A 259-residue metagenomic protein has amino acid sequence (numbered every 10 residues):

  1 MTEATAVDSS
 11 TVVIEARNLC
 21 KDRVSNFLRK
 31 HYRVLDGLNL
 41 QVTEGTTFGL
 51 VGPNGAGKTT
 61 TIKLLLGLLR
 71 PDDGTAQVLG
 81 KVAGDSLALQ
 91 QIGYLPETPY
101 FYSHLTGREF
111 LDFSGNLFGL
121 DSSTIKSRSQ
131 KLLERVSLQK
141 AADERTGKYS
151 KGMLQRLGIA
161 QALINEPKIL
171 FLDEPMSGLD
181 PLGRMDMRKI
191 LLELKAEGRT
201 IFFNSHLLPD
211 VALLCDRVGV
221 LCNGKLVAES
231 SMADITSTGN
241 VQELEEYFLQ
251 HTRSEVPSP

Functional and structural regions predicted by a protein language model:
A6-V13, K21-G37: A short, flexible loop at the N-terminus of ABC-type nucleotide-binding domains that lies
L19, D112, N116, S123-A141: Conserved ABC ATPase "signature" region
G74-Q90: Conserved ABC transporter NBD signature motif
I164-K168: A short, proline-enriched helix->beta-strand linker immediately N-terminal to the Walker B motif in ABC-type P-loop
L170-E174: Catalytic Walker B motif of ABC-type/P-loop ATPase nucleotide-binding domains
E229-S230: ABC ATPase "signature
